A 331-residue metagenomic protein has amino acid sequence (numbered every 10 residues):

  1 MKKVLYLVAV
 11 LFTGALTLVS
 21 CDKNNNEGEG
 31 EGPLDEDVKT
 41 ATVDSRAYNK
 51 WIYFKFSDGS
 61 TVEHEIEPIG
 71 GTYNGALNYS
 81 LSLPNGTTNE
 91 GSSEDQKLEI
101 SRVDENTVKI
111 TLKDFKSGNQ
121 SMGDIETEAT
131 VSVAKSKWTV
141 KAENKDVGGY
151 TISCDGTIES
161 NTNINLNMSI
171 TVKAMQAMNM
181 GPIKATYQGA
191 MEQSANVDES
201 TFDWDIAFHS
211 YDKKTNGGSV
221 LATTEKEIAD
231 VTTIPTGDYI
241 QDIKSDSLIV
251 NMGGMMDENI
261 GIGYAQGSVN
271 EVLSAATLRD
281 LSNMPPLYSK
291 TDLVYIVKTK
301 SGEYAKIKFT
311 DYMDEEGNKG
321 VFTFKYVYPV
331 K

Functional and structural regions predicted by a protein language model:
M1-L5: Positively charged n-region of N-terminal signal peptides that target proteins for export
Y6-L11: Sec-dependent N-terminal signal peptides
T17-S20: C-terminal motif of bacterial Sec signal peptides marking the signal peptidase cleavage site
N24-K109, A142-V147, M175-K331: Surface-exposed, beta-sheet-biased, low-hydrophobicity segments with strongly acidic/polar composition
Q96-S101, D124-K135, S153-S160, G189: Extended lipid/amphipathic-ligand handling interfaces
S136-D155: An anionic, turn-rich surface loop/hairpin at beta-sheet edges that serves as a generic interaction/coordination patch
T157-S160, N165-A174: A composition-driven surface/loop motif
